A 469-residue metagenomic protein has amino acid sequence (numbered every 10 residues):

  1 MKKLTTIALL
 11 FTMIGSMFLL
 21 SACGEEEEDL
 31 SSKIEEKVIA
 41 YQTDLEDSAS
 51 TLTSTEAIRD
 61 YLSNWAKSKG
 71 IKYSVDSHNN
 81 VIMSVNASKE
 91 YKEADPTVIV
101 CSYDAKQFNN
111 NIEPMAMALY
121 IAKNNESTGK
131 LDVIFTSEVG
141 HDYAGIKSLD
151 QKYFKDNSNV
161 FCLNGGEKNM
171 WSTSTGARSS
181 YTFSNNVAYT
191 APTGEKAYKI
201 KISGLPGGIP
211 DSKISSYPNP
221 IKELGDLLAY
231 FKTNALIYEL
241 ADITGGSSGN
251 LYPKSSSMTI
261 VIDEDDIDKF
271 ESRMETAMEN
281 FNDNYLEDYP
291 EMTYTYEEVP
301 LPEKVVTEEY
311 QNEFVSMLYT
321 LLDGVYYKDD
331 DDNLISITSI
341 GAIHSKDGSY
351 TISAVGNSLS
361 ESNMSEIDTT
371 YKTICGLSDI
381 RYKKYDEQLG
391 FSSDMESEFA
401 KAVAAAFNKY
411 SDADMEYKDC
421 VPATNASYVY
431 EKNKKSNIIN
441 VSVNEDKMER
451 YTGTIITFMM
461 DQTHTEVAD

Functional and structural regions predicted by a protein language model:
F18-A22: C-terminal motif of bacterial Sec signal peptides marking the signal peptidase cleavage site
G24-L30, D329, I335-V355, K401-T465: Zn-dependent metallopeptidase/amidohydrolase metal-coordination segment
L30-N109: Acidic/His- and Gly-rich active-site-bordering loop/insert found across diverse amide/peptide-bond hydrolases
V98-G145, Y181-F183, K199-G204, D211-F231 (+3 more regions): Alpha-helical metal-binding/catalytic segments enriched in His/Glu/Asp
K106-T193, I209-D211, K328-D332, S339 (+1 more regions): Acidic/histidine-rich catalytic neighborhood of metal-dependent amide-processing enzymes
L131, S216-N234, I267, Y310-K328 (+4 more regions): His/Asp/Glu-rich mid-to-C-terminal helical/loop segments that flank catalytic regions of hydrolases
A191-E195, S212-T244, N250-L251, T259-I337: Acidic-enriched catalytic cores of C-N bond-cleaving enzymes acting on peptides and small amides
S212-G246, L377, Y385, S392-N433: Active-site-adjacent substrate-binding region of metalloamidase/peptidase-like peptide-processing proteins
